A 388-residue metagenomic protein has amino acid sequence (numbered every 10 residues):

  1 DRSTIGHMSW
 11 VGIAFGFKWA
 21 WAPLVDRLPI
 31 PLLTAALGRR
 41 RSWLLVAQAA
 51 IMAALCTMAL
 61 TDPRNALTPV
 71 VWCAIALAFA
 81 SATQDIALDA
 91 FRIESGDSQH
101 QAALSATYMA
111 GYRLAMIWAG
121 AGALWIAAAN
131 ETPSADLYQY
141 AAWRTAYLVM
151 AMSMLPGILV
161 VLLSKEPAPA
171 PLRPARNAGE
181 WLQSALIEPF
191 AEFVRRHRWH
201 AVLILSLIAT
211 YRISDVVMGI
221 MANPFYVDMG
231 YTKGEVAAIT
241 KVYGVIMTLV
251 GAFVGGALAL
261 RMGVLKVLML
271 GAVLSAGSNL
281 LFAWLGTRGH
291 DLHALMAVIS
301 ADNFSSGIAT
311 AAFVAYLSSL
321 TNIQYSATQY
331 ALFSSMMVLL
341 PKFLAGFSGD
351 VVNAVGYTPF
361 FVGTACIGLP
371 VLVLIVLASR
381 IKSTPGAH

Functional and structural regions predicted by a protein language model:
D1-I5, I220-A237: Short amphipathic helix-loop junctions that connect adjacent transmembrane helices in Major Facilitator Superfamily/SLC
F15-W19, A102-A128, S334-A345: Glycine-rich segments within core transmembrane alpha-helices of 12-TM secondary carriers
K18-L37, V250-V267, V352-N353: Helix-to-loop junctions at the C-terminal end of transmembrane segments in multipass secondary transporters
D26-P29, L33, A59-L60, W118-A141 (+2 more regions): Transmembrane alpha-helix termini and helix-breaking/packing motifs in multi-pass membrane transporters
P31, S42-N65, V273-H290: C-terminal ends and interior cores of transmembrane alpha-helices in multi-pass membrane transporters/permeases
V46-M52, A141-L162, P359-L377: Symmetry-related core transmembrane helices of the 12-TM Major Facilitator Superfamily/SLC fold
E166-L203: Juxtamembrane intracellular "pre-TM" segments in multi-pass secondary transporters
K266-F313: C-terminal transmembrane helical hairpin of 12-TM major facilitator-type secondary transporters
